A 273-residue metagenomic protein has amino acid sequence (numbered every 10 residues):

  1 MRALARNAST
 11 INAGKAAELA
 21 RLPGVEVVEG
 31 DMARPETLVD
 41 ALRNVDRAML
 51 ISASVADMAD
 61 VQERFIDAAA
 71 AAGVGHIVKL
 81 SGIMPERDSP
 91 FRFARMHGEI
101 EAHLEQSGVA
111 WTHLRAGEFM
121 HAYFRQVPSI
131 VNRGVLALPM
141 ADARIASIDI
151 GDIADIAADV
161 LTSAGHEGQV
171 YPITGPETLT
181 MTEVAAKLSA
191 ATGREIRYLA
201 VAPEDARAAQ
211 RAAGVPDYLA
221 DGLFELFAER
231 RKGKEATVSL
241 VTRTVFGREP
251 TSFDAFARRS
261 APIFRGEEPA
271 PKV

Functional and structural regions predicted by a protein language model:
R2-E18, A33-V45, S54-E63, D67-H76 (+5 more regions): Oxidoreductase cofactor-interface core, primarily capturing Rossmann-like NAD(P)-dependent enzymes
A20-R34: Rossmann-fold cofactor-recognition segment
I51, L80, G247: Residues lining the SAM
E204-V273: A hydrophobic C-terminal alpha-helical subdomain
